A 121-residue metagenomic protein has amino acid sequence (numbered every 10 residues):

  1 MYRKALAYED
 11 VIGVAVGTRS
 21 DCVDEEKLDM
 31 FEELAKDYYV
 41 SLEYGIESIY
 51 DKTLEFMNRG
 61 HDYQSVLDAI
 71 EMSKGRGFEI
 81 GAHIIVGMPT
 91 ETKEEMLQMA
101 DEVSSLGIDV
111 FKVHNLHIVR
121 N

Functional and structural regions predicted by a protein language model:
M1, Y8-D24, Y38-S65, K112: Core AdoMet radical
M1-Y2, M99: Generic hydrophobic alpha-helical segments
Y2-E9, D29-Y39, E71-G75: Acidic (Asp/Glu)-rich catalytic clusters
V23-D37, L97-G107: Short amphipathic alpha-helices and their capping/turn segments at secondary-structure boundaries
K27, L54-F56, T92-E94: A short acidic (Asp/Glu
Q64-N121: Conserved C-terminal portion of the radical SAM core fold that forms the substrate/S-adenosylmethionine-binding
